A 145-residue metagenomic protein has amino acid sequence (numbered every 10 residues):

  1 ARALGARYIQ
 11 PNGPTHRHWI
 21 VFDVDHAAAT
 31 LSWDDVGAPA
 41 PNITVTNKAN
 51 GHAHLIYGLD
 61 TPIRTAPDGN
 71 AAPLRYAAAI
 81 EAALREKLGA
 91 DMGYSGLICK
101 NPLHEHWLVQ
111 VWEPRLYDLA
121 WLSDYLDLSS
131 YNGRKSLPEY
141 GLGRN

Functional and structural regions predicted by a protein language model:
A1-A53, L59-R75: Signature for HUH/AEP ssDNA processing cores
R2-L4, S32, D91-Y94, D118: Poly-acidic low-complexity segments
A38-T44, E81-Y94: Structural alpha-beta junctions
V45, H54-I56, G93-C99: A structural signal for short, well-ordered beta-strand segments and their strand-loop junctions that often border
D68-L88: Short secondary-structure subsegments characteristic of cysteine-rich extracellular domains
G89-V109: Short, surface-exposed recognition loops or helix-turn segments adjacent to catalytic cores
E105-N145: Long, charge-rich alpha-helical interaction segments
